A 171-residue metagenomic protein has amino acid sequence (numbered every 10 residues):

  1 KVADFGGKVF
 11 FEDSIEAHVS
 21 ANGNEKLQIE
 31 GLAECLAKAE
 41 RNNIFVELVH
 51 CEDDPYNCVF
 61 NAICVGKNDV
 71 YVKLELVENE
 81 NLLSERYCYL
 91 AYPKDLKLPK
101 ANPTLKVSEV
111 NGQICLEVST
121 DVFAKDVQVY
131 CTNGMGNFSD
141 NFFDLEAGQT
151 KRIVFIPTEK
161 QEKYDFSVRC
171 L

Functional and structural regions predicted by a protein language model:
V2-K8, N79, T132-G136: Change "in extracellular beta-sheet-rich domains … of secreted and cell-surface proteins" to "in beta-sheet-rich domains
A3-G7, S119-K125: Short solvent-exposed strand-capping/beta-turn motif centered on an Asx-Ser/Thr pair
K8-V70, G134-Q161: Intrinsically disordered, low-complexity Pro/Gly/Ser/Thr-rich segments with frequent PxxP/GP/PP motifs and embedded
F11-D13, A124-C131: Short, hydrophobic/aromatic beta-strand segments
D13, E80-K94, D165-L171: Edge beta-strands of extracellular beta-sandwich domains
Y71, A124-Q128, K163-D165: Exposed beta-strand and adjacent loop surfaces of beta-rich binding modules that mediate intermolecular recognition
L90-N111: Low-complexity, acidic Ser/Thr/Pro/Gly-rich terminal tails and inter-domain linkers that flank the onset of structured
G112-L116: Structural beta-strand segments of beta-rich domains
